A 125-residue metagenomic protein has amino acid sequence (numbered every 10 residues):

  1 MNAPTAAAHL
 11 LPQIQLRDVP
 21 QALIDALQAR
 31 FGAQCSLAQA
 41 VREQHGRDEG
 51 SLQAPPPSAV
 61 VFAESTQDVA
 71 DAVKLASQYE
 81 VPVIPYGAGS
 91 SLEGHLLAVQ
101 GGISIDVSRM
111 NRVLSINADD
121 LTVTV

Functional and structural regions predicted by a protein language model:
M1-V125: Noncatalytic alpha-helical scaffold of FAD-dependent oxidoreductases
